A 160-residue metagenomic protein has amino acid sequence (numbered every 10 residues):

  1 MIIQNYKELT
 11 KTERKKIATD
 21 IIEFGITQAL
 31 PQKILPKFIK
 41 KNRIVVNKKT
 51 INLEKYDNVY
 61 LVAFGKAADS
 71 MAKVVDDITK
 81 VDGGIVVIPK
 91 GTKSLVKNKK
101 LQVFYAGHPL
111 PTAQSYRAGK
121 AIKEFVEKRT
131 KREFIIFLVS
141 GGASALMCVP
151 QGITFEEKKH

Functional and structural regions predicted by a protein language model:
M1-H160: N-terminal loops that bind phosphate or other acidic moieties and the adjacent beta-alpha structural core
